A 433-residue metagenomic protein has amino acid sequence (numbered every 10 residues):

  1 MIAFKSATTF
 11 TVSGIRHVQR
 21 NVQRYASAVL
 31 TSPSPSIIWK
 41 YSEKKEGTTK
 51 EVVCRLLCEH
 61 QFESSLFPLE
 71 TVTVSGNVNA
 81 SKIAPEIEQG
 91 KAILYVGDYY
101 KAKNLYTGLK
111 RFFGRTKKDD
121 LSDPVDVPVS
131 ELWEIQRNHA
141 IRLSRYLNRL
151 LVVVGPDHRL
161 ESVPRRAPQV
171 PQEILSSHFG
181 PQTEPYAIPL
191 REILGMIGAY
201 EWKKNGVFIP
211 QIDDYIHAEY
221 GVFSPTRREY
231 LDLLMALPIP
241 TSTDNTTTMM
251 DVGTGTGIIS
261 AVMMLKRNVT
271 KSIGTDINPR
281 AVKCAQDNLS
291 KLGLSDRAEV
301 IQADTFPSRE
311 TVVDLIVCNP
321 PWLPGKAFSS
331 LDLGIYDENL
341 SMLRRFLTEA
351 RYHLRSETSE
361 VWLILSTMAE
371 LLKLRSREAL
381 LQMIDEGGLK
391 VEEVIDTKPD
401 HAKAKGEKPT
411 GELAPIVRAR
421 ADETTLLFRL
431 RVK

Functional and structural regions predicted by a protein language model:
M1-P35: N-terminal mitochondrial targeting presequence
P35-N79, I83-V207: N-terminal auxiliary segments of SAM/dcSAM-dependent transferases
P168-T248, V252-L265, R420-E423, R429: SAM-dependent Rossmann-like transferase core, predominantly class I methyltransferases with a strong bias toward
R227-F328: Conserved SAM/SAH cofactor-binding pocket of Class I
T275, P279, L331-S356: Glycine-rich S-adenosyl-L-methionine
G325, S329-G334, E360-S366: Short, glycine-/aromatic-enriched active-site segment of Class I SAM-dependent methyltransferases
M342-G406: Conserved Class I SAM-dependent methyltransferase catalytic core
E407-K433: Core SAM-dependent methyltransferase catalytic element
